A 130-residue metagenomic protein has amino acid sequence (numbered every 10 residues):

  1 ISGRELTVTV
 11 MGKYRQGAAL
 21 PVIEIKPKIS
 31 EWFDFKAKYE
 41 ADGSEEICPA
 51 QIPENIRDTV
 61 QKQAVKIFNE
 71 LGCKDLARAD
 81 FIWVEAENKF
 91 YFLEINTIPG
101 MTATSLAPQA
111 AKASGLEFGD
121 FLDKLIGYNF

Functional and structural regions predicted by a protein language model:
I1-K62, N88-Y91: Phosphate-binding site of ATP-dependent enzymes
K38, Q51-F130: ATP-dependent carboxylate activation and anion-phosphoryl transfer catalytic cores that bind Mg-ATP to form
